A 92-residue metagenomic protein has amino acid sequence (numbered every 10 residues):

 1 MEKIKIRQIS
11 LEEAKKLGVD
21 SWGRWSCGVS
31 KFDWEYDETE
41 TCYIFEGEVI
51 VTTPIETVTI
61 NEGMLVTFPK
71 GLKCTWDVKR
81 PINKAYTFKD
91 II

Functional and structural regions predicted by a protein language model:
Q8-L11, G18-D37, P69-K70: Conserved short histidine dyad/triad with adjacent acidic residue
D33-E35, T53, D77: A structural signal for the main folded, soluble domain(s) of proteins
W34, V51, K84-T87: Short hydrophobic/aromatic-rich beta-strand segments that constitute the beta-sheet cores of beta-sandwich/beta-barrel
Y36-I50: Short, conserved beta-strand element in jelly-roll/cupin
P54-K70: Short acidic-glycine-tyrosine-enriched beta hairpin
K70-I92: Ligand-binding loop in jelly-roll beta-barrel domains
